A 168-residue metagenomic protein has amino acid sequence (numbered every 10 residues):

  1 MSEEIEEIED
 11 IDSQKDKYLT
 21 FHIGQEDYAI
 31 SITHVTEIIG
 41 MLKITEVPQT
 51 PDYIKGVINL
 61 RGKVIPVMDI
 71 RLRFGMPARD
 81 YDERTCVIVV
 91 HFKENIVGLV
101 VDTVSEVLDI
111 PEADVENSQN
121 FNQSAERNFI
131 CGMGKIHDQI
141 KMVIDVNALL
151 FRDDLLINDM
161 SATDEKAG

Functional and structural regions predicted by a protein language model:
M1-G168: An acidic, low-aromatic, low-complexity terminal/linker signal
